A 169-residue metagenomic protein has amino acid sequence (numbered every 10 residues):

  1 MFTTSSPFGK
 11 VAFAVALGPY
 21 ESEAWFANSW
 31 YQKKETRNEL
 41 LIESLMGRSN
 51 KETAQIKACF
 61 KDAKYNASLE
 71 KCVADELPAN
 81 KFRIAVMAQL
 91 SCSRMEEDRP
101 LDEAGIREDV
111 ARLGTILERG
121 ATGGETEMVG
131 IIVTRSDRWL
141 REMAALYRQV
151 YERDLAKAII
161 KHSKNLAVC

Functional and structural regions predicted by a protein language model:
M1-C169: Structural signature for extended repeat/solenoid scaffolds and their inter-repeat hinge/linker regions, spanning
